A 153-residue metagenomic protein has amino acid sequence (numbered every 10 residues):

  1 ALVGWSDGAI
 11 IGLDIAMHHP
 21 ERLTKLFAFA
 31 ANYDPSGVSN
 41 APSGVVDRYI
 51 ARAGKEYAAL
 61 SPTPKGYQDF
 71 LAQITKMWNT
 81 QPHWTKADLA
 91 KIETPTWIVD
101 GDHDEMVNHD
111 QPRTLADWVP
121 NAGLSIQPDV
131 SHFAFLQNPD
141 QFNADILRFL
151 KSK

Functional and structural regions predicted by a protein language model:
A1-G37: Conserved hydrolase catalytic core segment
P20-E21, E93-T94, N121: Active-site acidic short loop of glycosyltransferases
V38-K65: A catalytic-pocket lid/entrance helix-loop region that shapes and gates access to the active site across common
A72-D88: Active-site nucleophile elbow and catalytic-triad environment of alpha/beta-hydrolase enzymes
T85, T94, N108-D117: Short alpha-helix in the alpha/beta-hydrolase fold that links the catalytic acid
I92, I98-D100: Short beta-strand/loop motif that positions the catalytic acidic residue of the alpha/beta-hydrolase fold
H103-V107: Acidic catalytic loop of the alpha/beta-hydrolase fold
A122, P128-K153: Catalytic active-site module of serine/aspartate enzymes centered on a nucleophile-bearing elbow/loop
